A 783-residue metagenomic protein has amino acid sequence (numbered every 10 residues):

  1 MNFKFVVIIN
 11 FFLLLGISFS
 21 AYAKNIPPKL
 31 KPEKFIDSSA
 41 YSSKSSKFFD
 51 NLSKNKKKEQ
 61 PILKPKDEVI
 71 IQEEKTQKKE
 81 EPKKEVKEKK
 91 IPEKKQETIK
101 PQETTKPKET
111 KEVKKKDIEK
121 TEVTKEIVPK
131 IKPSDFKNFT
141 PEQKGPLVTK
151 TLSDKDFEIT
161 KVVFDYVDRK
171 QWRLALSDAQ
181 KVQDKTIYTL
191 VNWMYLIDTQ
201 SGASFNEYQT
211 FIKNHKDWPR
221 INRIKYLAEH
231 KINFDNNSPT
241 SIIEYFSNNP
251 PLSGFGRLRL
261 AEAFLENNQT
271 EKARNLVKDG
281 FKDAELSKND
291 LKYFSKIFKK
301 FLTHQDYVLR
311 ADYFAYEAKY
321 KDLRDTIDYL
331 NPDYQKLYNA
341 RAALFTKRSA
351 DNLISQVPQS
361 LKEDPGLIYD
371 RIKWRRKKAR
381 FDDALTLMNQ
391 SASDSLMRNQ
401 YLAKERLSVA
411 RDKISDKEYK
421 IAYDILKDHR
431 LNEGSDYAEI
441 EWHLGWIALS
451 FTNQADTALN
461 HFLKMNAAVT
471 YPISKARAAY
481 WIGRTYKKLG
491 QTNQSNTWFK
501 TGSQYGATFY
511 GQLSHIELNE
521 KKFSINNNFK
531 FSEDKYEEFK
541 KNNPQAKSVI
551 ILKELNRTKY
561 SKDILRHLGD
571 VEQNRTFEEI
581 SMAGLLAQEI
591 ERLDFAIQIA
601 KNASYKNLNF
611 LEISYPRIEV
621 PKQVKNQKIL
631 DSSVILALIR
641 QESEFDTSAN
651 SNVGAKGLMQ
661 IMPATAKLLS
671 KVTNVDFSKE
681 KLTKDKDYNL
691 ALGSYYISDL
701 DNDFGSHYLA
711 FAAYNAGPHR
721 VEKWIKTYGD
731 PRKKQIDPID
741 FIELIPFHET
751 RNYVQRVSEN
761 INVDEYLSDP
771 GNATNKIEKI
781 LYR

Functional and structural regions predicted by a protein language model:
M1-K24: Classical Sec-dependent N-terminal signal peptides that target proteins to the secretory pathway
K24-K144, T149, D364: Intrinsically disordered, low-complexity, repeat-rich polar/charged segments
G145-L152, L176-K185, I197-Q200, T210-P219 (+14 more regions): Solenoid-like repeat scaffolds
I159, N192, K225-A228, R257 (+8 more regions): TPR repeat positional signature
Y166, T199, I232, F264 (+8 more regions): Residue at a conserved register position within TPR or TPR-like alpha-solenoid repeats
R169, D198, D235, N267 (+7 more regions): Structural motif corresponding to the intra-repeat A-B loop/turn of tetratricopeptide repeats
W193-Y195, N206-N214, S355, K378-A379 (+14 more regions): Catalytic glycan-binding domains that act on GlcNAc-containing polysaccharides
